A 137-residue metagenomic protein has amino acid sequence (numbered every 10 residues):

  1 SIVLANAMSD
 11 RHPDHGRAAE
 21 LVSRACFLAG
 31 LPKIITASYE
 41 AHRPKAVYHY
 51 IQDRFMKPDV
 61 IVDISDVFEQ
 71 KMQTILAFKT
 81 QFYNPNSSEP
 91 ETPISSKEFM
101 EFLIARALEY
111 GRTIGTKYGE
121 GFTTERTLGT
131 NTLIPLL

Functional and structural regions predicted by a protein language model:
S1-L137: Metal-dependent de-N-acetylase/amidase catalytic core
